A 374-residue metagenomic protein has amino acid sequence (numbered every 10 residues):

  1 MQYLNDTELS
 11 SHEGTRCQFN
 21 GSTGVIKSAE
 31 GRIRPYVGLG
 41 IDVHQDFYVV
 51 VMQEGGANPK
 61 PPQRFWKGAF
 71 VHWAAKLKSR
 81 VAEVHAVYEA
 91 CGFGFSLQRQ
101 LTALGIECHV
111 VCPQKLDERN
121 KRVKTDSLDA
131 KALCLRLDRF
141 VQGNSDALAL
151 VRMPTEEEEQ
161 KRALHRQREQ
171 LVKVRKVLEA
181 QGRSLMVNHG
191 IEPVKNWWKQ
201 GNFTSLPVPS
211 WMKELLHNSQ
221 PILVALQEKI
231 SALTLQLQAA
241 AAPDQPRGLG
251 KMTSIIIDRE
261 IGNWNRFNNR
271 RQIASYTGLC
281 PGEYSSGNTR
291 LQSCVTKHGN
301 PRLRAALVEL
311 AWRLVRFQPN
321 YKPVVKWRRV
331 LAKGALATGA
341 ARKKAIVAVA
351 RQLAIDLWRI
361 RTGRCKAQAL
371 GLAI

Functional and structural regions predicted by a protein language model:
M1-R32, S231, L235: Charged, flexible boundary elements
S28, R32-Q53, L133: Gly/Thr-rich phosphate-binding beta-strand-loop-beta motif of the actin/hexokinase/Hsp70
E54-V84: Nucleic-acid-processing active sites and adjacent nucleic-acid-binding tracks, predominantly divalent metal-dependent
T102, H109-L150, G201-T204, T289-H298: Short alpha-helix plus adjacent loop in nuclease-associated cores
A163-D244: Glycine-rich, often acidic, oxyanion-interacting loops/wings at catalytic, nucleic-acid, or phospho-protein interfaces
Q245-R247, K251, I255-T338, R342: Phosphate-backbone recognition surface of nucleic-acid-processing proteins
N288, R329-I374: Low-complexity, acidic/Ser/Thr- and charged residue-rich accessory regions of DNA metabolism proteins
